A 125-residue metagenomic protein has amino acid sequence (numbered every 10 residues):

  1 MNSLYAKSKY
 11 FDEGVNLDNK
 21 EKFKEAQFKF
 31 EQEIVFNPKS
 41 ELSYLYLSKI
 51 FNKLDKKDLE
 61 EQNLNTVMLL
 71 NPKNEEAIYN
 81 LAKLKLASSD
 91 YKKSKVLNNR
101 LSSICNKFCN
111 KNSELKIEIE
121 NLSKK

Functional and structural regions predicted by a protein language model:
N19-K20, K53-L54, A87-S88, I104 (+1 more regions): Register position in tetratricopeptide repeats
Q32-E33, T66-V67, R100-L101: Canonical positions in the second alpha-helix
Y46, N80, E114-E118: Canonical tetratricopeptide repeat
K95-K125: Terminal, low-structured helical/coil segments at or just beyond the last alpha-helical repeat
